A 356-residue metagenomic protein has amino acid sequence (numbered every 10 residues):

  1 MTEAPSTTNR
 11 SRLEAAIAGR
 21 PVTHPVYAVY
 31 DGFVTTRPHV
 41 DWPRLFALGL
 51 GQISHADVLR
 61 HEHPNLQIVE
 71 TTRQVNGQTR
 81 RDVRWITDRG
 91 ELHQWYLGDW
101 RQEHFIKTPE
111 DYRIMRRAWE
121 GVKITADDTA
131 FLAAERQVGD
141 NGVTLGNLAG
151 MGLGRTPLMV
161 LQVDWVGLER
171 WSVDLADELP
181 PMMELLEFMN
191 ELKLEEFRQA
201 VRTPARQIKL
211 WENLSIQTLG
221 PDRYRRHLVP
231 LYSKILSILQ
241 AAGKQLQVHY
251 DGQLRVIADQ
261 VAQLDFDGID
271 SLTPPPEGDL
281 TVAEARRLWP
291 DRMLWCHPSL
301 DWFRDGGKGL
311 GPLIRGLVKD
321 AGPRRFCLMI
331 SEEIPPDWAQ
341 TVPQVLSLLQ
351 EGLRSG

Functional and structural regions predicted by a protein language model:
M1-V34, R116-G356: Active-site loop segments of alpha/beta catalytic cores
G32-E70, Q74: Segments that shape or occlude catalytic/ligand-binding pockets
H39-G49, Q94-H104, Q340-Q344: Surface-exposed flexible segments
I68-E70, V83, L294, L328: Hydrophobic beta-strand residues in large extracellular and virion-surface proteins
T71-V122, N141, N147: A contiguous, low-structure linker/loop signature
